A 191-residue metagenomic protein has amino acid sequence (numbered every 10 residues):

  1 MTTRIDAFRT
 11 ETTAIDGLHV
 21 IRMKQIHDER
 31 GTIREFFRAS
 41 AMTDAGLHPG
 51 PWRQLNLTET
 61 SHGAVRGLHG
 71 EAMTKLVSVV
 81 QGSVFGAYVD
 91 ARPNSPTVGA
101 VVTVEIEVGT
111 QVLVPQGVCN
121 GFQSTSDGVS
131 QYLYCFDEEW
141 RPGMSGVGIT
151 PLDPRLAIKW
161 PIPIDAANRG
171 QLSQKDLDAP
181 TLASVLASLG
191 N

Functional and structural regions predicted by a protein language model:
M1-I106, D127-S130, F136-M144, G148-N191: Non-catalytic, conserved peripheral segments adjacent to functional cores
E105-D127: Conserved metal-binding segment of the jelly-roll/cupin
